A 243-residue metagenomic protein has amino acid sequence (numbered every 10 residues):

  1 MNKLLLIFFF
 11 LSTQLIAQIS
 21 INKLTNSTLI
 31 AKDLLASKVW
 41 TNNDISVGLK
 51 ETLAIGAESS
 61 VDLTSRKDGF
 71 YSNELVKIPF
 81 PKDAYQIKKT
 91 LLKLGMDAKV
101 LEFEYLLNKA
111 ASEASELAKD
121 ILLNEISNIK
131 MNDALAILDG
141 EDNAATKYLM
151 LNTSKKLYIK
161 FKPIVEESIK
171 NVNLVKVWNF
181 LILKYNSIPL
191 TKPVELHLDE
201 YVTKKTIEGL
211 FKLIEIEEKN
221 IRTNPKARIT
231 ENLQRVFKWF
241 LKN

Functional and structural regions predicted by a protein language model:
K3-T13: Sec-dependent N-terminal signal peptides
A17-Q18: Boundary of Sec targeting at the N-terminus
N22-D33, D199, T206-N243: A cross-kingdom marker for long, charged
N22-E104: N-terminal Sec/ER secretory leader and immediately downstream segment of secreted/extracellular precursors
S60, K130, P225: Residue-level signature of catalytic and energy-coupling elements of molecular machines, predominantly ATP/GTP-dependent
T64, M96-D97, L117, K147-Y148 (+1 more regions): Alpha-helical transmembrane segments and their juxtamembrane interface "caps" in small multi-pass membrane proteins
D97-S168: Mid-length scaffold segments of soluble, non-membrane domains
K156, I164-T206, L210: An amphipathic alpha-helical core segment
